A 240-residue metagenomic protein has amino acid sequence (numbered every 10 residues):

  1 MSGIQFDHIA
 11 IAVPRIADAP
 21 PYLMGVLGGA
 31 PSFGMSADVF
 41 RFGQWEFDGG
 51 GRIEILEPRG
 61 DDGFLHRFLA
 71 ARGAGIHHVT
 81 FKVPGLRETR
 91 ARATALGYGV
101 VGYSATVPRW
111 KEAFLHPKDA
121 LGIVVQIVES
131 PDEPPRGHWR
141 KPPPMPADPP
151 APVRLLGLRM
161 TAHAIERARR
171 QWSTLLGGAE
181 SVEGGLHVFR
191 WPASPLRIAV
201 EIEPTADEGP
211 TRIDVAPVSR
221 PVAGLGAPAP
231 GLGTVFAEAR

Functional and structural regions predicted by a protein language model:
M1, R67-A70, A147-P149: A short alpha-helix capping/helix-coil boundary motif
M1-I4, A10-G51, E88-K111, L115 (+1 more regions): Core segments of cupin and vicinal oxygen chelate
Q5-P14, G43-D48, L65-R90, L115 (+3 more regions): Vicinal oxygen chelate
A17, D61, D132-E133: Surface-exposed, flexible loop/turn segments at secondary-structure boundaries
I53-E54, F236: Short hydrophobic-aromatic micro-motifs
E54-A70: DNA polymerase sliding clamps and clamp-related checkpoint/processivity subunits
P58, F81-P84, S130: Beta-hairpin (beta-strand-turn-beta-strand) motif
R90-R154, S181-R240: Vicinal oxygen chelate
